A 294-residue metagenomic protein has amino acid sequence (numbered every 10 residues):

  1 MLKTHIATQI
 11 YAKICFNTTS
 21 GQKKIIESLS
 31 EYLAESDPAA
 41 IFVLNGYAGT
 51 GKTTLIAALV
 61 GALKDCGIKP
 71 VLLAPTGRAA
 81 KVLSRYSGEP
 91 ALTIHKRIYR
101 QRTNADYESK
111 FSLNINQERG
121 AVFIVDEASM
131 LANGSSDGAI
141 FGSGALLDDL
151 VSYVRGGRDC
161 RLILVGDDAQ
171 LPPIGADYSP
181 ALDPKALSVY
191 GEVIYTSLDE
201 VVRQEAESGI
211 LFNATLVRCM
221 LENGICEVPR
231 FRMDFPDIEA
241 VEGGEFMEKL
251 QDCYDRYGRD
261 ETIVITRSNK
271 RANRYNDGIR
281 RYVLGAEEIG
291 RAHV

Functional and structural regions predicted by a protein language model:
T4-I6, I25, L29, D37 (+2 more regions): Conserved helicase motor core of P-loop NTPases
I10-S30: N-terminal pre-Walker A segment at the start of P-loop NTPase domains
S36-F42: Pre-Walker A (Motif I) flank of P-loop NTPase domains
K52: Conserved lysine of the Walker
L55, L59: Hydrophobic positions on the alpha1 helix immediately C-terminal to the Walker A/P-loop
V71-F123: Inter-Walker segment of RecA-like/P-loop motor cores
D126-A128, D168: Walker B catalytic acidic pair
A292-V294: Conserved small/polar residues in nucleotide/adenosyl-binding loops
